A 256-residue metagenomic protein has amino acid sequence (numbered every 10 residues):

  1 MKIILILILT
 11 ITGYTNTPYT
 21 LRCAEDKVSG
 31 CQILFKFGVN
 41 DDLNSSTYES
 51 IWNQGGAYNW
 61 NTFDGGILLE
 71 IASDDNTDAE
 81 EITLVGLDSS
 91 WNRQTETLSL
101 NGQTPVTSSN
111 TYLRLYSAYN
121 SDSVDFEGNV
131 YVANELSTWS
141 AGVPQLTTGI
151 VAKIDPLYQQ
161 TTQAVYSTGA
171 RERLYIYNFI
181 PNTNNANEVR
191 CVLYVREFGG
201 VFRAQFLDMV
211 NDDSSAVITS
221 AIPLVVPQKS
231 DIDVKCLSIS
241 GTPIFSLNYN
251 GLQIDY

Functional and structural regions predicted by a protein language model:
K2-T12: Sec-dependent N-terminal signal peptides
N16-R114, S121-Y256: Beta-strand-centric surfaces of beta-sandwich/beta-rich domains
